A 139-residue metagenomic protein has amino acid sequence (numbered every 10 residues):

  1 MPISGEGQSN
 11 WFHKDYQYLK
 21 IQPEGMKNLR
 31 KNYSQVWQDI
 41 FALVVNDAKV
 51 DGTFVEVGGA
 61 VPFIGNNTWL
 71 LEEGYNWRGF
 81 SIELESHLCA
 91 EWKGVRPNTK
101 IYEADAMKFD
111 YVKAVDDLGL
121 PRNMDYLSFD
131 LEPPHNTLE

Functional and structural regions predicted by a protein language model:
M1-W37: Juxtamembrane luminal stem/stalk of type II transmembrane Golgi/ER carbohydrate-processing enzymes
N28-A114: SAM cofactor-binding core of SAM-dependent methyltransferases, primarily the Rossmann-like beta-alpha-beta module
A48-K49, D117-M124: Glycine-rich phosphate-binding loop signature in dinucleotide/nucleotide-binding domains
W69-L70, G74-R78, T99, R122-F129 (+1 more regions): Conserved acidic-Pro-Pro-aromatic motif
K113-D116, T137-E139: Distinct, well-ordered alpha-helical segments
